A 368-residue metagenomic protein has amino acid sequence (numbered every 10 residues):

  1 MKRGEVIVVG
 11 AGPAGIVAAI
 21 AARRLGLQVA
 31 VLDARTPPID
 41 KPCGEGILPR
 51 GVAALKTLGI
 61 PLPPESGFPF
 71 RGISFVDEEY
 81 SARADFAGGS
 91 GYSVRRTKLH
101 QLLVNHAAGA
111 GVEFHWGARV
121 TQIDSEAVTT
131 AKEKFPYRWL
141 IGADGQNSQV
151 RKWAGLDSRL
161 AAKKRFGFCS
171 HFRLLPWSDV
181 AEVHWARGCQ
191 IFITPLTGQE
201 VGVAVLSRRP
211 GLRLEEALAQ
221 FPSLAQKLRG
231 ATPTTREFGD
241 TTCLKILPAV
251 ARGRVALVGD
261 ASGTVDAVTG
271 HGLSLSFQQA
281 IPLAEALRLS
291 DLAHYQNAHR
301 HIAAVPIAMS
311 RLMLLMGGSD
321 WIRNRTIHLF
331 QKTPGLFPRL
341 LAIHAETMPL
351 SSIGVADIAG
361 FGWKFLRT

Functional and structural regions predicted by a protein language model:
M1-A14: Beta1/beta-strand and adjacent pyrophosphate-binding region of the FAD-binding site in flavoprotein oxidoreductases
A14, P37, N147: Conserved Rossmann-like nucleotide-cofactor binding loop
I20-C43: Glycine-rich FAD pyrophosphate-binding loop
T36-L58: Conserved N-terminal glycine-rich FAD pyrophosphate-binding loop of Rossmann-like flavoproteins
A53-A54, P64-W153, R159-R165: Conserved N-terminal helical subregion
A143-A225: Conserved FAD-binding catalytic core of PHBH/FMO-like flavoproteins
R209-E285, L289-Y295: FAD/FMN-dependent oxidoreductases across multiple families
E285-T368: C-terminal helical "tail/cap" subdomain of flavin- and related membrane-associated enzymes
